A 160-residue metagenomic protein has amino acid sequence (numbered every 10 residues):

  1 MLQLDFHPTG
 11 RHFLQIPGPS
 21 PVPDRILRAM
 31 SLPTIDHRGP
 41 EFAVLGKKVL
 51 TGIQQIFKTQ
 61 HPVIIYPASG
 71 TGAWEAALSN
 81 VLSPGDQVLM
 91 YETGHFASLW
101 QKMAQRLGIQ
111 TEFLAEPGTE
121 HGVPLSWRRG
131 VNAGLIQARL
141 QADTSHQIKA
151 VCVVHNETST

Functional and structural regions predicted by a protein language model:
M1-P40: N-terminal "arm"/small-domain region of PLP-dependent enzymes with the aminotransferase-like
A29-A76, H95, L99-Q105: Conserved N-terminal alpha-helix of the aminotransferase class I/II PLP-enzyme fold
P67, E92, A115, C152-H155: Short beta-strand segments
S79-P84, R106-L107: Alpha-helix C-terminal capping segments
L82-S98: Conserved PLP-anchoring active-site segment centered on the Schiff-base-forming lysine
T93-F96, E116-E120: Short, acidic/turn-prone active-site loops that include or flank metal/cofactor- and phosphate-binding residues
L99-E112, G118: Active-site-proximal loop->helix
G122-T160: Active-site phosphate-binding strand-loop segment of PLP-dependent enzymes
